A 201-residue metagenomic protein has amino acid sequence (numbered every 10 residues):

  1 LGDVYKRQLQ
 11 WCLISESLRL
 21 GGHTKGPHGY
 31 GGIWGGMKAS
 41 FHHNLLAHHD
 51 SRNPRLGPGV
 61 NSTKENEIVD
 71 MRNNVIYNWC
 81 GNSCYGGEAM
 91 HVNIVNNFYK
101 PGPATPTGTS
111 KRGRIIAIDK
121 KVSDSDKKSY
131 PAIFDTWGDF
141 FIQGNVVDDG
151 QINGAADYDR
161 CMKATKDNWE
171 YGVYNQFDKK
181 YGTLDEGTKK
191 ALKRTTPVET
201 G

Functional and structural regions predicted by a protein language model:
G2-Y5: Short, small-residue-biased leader/transition segments that mark boundaries at the very start of proteins
R7, G21, H43, P54 (+1 more regions): Extended, compositionally simple hydrophobic/Ser/Thr-rich segments that build repetitive fibrous architectures
Q8, S40, D50, E65-I68: Active-site neighborhood of glycoside hydrolase catalytic domains
Q10-G31, T107-S125: Acidic/polar low-complexity surface segments
T24-K25, I33-G35, L46-A47, E65 (+2 more regions): Low-complexity, polar/charged sequence tracts that form flexible coils or short amphipathic helices and often embed
G29-Y30, G36-H43, H48-N53: Beta-propeller domains
R55, V60, E65-G201: Extracellular beta-rich repeat passengers
